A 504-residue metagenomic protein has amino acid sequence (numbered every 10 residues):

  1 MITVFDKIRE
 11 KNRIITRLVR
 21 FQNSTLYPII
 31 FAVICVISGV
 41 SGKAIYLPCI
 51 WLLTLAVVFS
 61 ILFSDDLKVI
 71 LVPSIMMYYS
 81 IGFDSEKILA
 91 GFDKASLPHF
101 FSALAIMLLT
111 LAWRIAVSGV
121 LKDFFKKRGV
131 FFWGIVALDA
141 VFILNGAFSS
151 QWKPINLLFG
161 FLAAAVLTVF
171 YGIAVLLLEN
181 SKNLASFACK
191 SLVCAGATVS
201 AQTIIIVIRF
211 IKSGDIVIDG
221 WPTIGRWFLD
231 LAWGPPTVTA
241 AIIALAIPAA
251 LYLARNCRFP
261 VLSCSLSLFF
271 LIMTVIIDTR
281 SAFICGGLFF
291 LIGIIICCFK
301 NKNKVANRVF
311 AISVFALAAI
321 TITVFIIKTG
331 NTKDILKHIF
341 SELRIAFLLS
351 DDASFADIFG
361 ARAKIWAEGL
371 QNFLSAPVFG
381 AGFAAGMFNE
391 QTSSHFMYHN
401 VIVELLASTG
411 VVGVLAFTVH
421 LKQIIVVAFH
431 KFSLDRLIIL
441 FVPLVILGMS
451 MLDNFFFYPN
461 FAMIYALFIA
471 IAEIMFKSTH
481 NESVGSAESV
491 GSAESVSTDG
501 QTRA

Functional and structural regions predicted by a protein language model:
I2-D6, I14-I115, L144-N145, I446: N-terminal signal-anchor transmembrane segment
F31-C35, P248, F290-L291, I438-M449 (+3 more regions): Transmembrane alpha-helices of multi-pass inner-membrane enzymes
M76, L192, G196, L266 (+4 more regions): Loop-to-helix entry and N-terminal half of a specific, functionally important transmembrane alpha helix in multi-pass
L97-L108, V130-I143, W152-L176, F187 (+2 more regions): Aromatic-anchored transmembrane helix interface
D139-A147, V166-F170, A185-V217, A232-K300 (+1 more regions): Alpha-helical transmembrane segments of multi-pass inner-membrane proteins
V207-F210, I276-I277, C297-D351, A367-L374: A membrane-periplasm/extracellular boundary helix in multi-pass inner-membrane enzymes that assemble envelope glycans
P260, F299, S408-L447, V490: Hydrophobic transmembrane alpha-helices and their immediate junctions
L349-T409: Long extracytoplasmic/lumenal interhelical loops at the membrane interface of multi-pass membrane proteins
